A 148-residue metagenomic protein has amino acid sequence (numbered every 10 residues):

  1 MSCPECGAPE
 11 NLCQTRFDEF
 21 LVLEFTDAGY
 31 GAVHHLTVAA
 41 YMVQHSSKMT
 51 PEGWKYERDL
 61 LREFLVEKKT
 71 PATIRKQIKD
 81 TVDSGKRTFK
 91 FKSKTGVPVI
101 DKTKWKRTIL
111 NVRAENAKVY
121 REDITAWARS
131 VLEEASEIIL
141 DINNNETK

Functional and structural regions predicted by a protein language model:
M1-K148: Intrinsically disordered, low-complexity linkers and terminal regions that flank or interleave Cys/His-based
